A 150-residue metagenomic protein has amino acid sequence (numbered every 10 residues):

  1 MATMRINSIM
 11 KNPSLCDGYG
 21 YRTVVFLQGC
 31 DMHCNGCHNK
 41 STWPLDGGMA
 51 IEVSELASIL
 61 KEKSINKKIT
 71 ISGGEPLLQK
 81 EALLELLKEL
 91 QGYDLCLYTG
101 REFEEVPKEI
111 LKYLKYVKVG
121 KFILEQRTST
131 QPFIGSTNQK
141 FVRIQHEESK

Functional and structural regions predicted by a protein language model:
M1-F26, N35, N39-L45: N-terminal [4Fe-4S]-dependent radical SAM core
P44-A57, L77-L111, Y116, F122: Canonical radical SAM enzyme core domain
A57-L77: Short Fe-S-cluster ligation motifs
G73, T99, Q145: Short beta-strand/turn micro-motifs composed of small residues that flank or help shape donor/cofactor-binding pockets
L77-K88, R127-K150: P-loop/Walker A phosphate-binding loop and immediately adjacent motor/lid segment at beta-alpha junctions
